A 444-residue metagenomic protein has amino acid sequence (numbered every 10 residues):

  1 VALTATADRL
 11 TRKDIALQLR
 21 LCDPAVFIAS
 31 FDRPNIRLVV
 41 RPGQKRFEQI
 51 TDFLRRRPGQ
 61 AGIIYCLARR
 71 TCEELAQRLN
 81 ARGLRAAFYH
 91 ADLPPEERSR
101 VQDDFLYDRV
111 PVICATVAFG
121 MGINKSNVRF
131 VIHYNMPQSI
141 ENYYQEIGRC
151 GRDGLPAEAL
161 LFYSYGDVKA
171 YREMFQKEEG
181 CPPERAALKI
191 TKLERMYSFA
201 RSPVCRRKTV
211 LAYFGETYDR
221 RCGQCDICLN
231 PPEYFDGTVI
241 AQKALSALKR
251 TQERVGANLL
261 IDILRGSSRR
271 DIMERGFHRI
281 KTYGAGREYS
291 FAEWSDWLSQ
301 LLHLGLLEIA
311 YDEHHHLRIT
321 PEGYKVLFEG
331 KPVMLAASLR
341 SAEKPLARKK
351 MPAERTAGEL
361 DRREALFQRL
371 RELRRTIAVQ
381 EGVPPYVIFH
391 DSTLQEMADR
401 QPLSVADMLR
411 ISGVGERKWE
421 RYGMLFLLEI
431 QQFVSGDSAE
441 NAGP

Functional and structural regions predicted by a protein language model:
V1-E184, L188-T191, G215-R220, D226-I227: Helicase motor core with emphasis on the C-terminal RecA-like subdomain
D14, Q49, E74, R100 (+8 more regions): Short, solvent-exposed alpha-helical surface patches in well-structured domains
D14, Q49-D52, R195, T209 (+2 more regions): Alpha-helical scaffold segments in soluble metabolic enzymes
L17, N80, Q145, R201 (+5 more regions): Short polybasic/polar patches that bind polyanions
C22, F199, P203, T251: Change "in soluble alpha/beta enzymes" to "in soluble alpha/beta proteins
H133, F199, E396-M397: Short alpha-helical segment immediately N-terminal to, or the first helix within, an HTH/HTH-like DNA-binding domain
E184-F214: Short, charged low-complexity linear segments at domain edges
L188-I190, K208, T217-P444: Accessory DNA-binding and partner-docking regions appended to nucleic-acid-acting proteins, especially the terminal
